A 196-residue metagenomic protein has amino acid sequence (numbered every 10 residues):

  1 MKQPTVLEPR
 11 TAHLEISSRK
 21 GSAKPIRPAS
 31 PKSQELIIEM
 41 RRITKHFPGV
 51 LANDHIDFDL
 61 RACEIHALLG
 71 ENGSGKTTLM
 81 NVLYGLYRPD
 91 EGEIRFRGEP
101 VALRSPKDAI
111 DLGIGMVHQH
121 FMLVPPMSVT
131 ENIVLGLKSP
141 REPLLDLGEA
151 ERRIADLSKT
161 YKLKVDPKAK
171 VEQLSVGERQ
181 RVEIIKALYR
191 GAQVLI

Functional and structural regions predicted by a protein language model:
K2-I196: Glycine-rich phosphate-binding loops of nucleotide-dependent enzymes
